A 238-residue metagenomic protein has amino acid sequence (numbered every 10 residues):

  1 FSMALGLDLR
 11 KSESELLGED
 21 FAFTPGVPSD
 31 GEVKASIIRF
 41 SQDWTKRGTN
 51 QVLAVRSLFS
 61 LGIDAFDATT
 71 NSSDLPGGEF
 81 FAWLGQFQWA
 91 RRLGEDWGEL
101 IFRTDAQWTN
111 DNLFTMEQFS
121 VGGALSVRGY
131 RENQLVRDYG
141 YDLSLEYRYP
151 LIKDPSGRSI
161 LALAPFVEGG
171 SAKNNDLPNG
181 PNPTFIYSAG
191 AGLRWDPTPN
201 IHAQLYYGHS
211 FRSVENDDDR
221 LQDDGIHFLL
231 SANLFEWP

Functional and structural regions predicted by a protein language model:
F1, G48-L53, E95-G98, I152-P155 (+2 more regions): Repeated loop/turn-to-beta-strand initiation elements of outer-membrane beta-barrel proteins
F1-L113: Transmembrane beta-strand segments of outer-membrane beta-barrel domains in Gram-negative and organellar OMPs
M3-K11, V55-I63, F102-W108, L145-Y147 (+4 more regions): Transmembrane beta-barrel strands of outer-membrane/channel proteins
S14-T24, F66-D74, L113-S120, G157-R158 (+2 more regions): Outer-membrane beta-barrel translocator domains and adjoining extracellular loop/strand segments of Gram-negative
E32-I38, E79-W83, R137-L143, P183-A189 (+1 more regions): Residues that define the transmembrane beta-barrel architecture of outer-membrane proteins
F40-K46, G85-R91, T104-A106, L143-Y149 (+3 more regions): Residues on the lipid-exposed face of transmembrane beta-strands in outer-membrane beta-barrel proteins
W89-N174: Extracytoplasmic gating/loop element in the C-terminal half of outer-membrane beta-barrel translocons and assembly
Q222-P238: Outer-membrane beta-barrel "beta-signal"
